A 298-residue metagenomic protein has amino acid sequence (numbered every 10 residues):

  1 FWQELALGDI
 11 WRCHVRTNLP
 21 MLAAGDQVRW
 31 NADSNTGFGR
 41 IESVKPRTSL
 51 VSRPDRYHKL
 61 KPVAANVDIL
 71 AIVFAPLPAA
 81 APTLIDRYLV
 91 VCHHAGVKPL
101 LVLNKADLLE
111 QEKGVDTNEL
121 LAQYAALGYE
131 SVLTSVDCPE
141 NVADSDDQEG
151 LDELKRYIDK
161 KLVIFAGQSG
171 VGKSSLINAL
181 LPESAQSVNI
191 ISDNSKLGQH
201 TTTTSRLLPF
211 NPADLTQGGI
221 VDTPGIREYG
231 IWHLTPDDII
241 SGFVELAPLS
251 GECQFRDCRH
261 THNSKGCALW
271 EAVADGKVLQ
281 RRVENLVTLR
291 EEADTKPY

Functional and structural regions predicted by a protein language model:
F1-C13: S1/OB-fold single-stranded RNA-binding interface
W11, L22-F38, V44-I69, V97-P99 (+3 more regions): Helix-rich effector regions associated with P-loop NTPase G domains
R40, A65-V67, A80-V97: Switch/coupling subdomain of P-loop NTPase systems
I72: Redox-cofactor binding/interface segments in oxidoreductases and associated redox assembly factors
V91-K98, A122-A126, P248: Arginine/glycine-rich "motif VI" loop of SF2 helicases in the C-terminal RecA-like domain
L108-V171: Canonical P-loop GTPase G-domain recognition
S169, S174-S175, A179: Walker A/P-loop
